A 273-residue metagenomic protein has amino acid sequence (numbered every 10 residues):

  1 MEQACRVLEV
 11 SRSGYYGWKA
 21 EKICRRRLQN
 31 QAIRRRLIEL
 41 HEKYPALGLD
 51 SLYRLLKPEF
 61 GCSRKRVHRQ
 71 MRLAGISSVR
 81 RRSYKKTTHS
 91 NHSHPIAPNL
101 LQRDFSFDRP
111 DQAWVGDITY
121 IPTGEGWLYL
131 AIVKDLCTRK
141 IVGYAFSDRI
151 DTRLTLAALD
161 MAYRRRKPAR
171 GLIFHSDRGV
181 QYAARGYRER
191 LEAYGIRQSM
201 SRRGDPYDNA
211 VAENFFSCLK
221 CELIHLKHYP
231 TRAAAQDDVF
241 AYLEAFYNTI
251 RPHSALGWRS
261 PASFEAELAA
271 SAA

Functional and structural regions predicted by a protein language model:
M1-A273: Charged DNA-binding/catalytic regions of mobile-element recombinases
